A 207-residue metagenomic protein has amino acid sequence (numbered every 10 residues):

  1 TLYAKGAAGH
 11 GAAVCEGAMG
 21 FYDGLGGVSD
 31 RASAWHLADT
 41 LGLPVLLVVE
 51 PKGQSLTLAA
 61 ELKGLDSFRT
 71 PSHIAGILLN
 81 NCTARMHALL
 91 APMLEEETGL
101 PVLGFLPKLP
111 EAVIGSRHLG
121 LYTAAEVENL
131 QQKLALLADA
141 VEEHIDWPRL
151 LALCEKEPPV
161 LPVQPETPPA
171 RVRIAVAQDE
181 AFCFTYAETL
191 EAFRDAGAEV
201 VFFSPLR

Functional and structural regions predicted by a protein language model:
T1-L41, V49-G76, A84-L89: ATP-dependent carboxylate-amine ligase catalytic core
A7-A8, E166-R171: Glycine-rich phosphate/diphosphate-binding loops that line cofactor/substrate pockets in enzymes
H36-L37, L94, A192: Hydrophobic/aromatic ligand-binding patch that stacks against planar heteroaromatic rings of cofactors or nucleotides
V45-V48, L103-F105, V201-F202: Short hydrophobic alpha-helical runs that function as membrane-insertion/retention elements
P51, N81, Q178-E180: Residue-level signal for short, function-critical loop segments
S55-E166: Internal gly/pro-rich beta-alpha loop/helix module that stabilizes soluble enzyme cofactors or their anionic handles
A170-R207: Phosphate-binding active sites in nucleotide-utilizing proteins
